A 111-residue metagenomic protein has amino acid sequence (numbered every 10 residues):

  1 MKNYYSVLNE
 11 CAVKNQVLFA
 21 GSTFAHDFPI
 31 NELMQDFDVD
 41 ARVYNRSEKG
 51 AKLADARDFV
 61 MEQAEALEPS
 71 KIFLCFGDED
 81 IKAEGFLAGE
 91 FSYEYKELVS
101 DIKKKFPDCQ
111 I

Functional and structural regions predicted by a protein language model:
M1-K96: Conserved SGNH/GDSL esterase-like catalytic core that processes O-acyl groups on lipids and polysaccharides
C75-I81, K103-I111: Active-site segments of SGNH/GDSL-like serine hydrolases that catalyze O-acetyl group transfer/hydrolysis on lipids
L98-I102: Hydrophobic positions in alpha-helices of CheY-like receiver
